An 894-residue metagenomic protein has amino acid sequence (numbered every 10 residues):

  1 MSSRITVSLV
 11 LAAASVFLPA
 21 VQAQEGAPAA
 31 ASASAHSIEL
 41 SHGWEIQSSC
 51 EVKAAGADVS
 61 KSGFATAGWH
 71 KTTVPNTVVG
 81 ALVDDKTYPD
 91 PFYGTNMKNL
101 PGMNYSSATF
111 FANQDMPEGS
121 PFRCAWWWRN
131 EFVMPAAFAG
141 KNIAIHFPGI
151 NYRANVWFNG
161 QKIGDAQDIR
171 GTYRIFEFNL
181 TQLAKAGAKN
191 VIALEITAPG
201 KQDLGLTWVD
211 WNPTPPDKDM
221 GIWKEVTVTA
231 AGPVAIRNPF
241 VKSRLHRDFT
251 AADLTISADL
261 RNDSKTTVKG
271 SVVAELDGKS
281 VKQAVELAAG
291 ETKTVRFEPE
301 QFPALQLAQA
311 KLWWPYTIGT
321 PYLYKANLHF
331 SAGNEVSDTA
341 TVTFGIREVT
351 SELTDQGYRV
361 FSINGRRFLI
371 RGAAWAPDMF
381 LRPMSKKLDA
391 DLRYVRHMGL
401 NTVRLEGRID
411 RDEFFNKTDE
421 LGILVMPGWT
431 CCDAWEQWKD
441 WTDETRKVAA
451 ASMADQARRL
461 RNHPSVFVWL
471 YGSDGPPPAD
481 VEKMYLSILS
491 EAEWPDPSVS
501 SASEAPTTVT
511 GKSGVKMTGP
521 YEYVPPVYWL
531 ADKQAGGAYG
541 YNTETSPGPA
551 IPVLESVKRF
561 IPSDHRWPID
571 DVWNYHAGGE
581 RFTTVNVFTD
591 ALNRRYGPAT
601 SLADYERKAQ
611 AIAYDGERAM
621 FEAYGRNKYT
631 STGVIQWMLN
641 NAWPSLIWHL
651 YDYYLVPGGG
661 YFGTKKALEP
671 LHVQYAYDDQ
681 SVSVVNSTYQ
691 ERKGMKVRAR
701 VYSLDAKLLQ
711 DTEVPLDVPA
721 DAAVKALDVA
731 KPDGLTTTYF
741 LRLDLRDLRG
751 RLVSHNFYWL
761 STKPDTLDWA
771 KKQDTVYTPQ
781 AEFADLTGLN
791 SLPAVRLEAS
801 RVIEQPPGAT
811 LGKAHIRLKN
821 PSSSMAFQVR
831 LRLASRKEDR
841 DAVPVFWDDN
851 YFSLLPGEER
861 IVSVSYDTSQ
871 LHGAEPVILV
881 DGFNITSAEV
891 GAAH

Functional and structural regions predicted by a protein language model:
Q24-H146, L204-I222, V234, A252 (+5 more regions): Extended carbohydrate-recognition surfaces in non-catalytic/accessory domains of CAZymes and lectin-like proteins
H36-E39, E45-A54, G68, T73-V78 (+4 more regions): Substrate-binding clefts and catalytic carboxylate motifs of secreted carbohydrate-active enzymes
S48-E51, K98, P117-I236, D263-S264 (+4 more regions): Accessory beta-strand-rich segments of carbohydrate-active enzymes
N99-N104, A108-E118, I169-R170, L180 (+8 more regions): An acidic-aromatic loop/edge-strand motif
V156-F158, A251-A289, K293-E298, Q680-V718 (+4 more regions): Beta-strand-rich binding/interaction modules
F240, H329-V395: N-terminal carbohydrate-binding accessory modules
Q306-A340, K731-A784, V843, S865-H894: Terminal connector regions
T402-E580, I612, G616, T630-S631 (+2 more regions): Substrate-binding/catalytic cleft of secreted carbohydrate-active enzymes, primarily glycoside hydrolases
